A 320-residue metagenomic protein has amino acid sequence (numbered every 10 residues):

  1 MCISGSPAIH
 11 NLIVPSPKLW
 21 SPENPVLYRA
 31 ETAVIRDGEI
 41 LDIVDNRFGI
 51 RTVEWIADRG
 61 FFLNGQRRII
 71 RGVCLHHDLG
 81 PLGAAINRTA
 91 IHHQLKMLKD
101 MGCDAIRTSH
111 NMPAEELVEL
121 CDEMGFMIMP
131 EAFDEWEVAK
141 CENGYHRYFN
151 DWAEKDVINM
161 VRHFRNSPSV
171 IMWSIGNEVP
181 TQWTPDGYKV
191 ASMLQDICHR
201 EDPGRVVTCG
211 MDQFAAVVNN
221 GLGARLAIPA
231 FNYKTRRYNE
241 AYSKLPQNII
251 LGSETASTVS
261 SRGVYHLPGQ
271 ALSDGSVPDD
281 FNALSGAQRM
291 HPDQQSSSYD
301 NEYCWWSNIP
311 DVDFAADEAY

Functional and structural regions predicted by a protein language model:
M1-I128, D156, R162, N166 (+3 more regions): Secreted/periplasmic carbohydrate-active enzymes, especially glycoside hydrolases
K18, P22, C74-A90, M97 (+7 more regions): The substrate-binding groove and active-site-proximal loops of carbohydrate-active enzymes, especially glycoside
W55-R59, A114-V118, Y148-R162, F214-N219 (+1 more regions): Alpha-helical scaffolding within the catalytic cores of extracellular/periplasmic polymer-degrading hydrolases
R71-H76, M129-R147, A153, V157-R165 (+3 more regions): Aromatic- and acidic-residue-enriched carbohydrate-binding clefts of CAZyme catalytic domains
H77, P113-E116, E137, V179-Q182 (+3 more regions): Flexible loop/turn segments at secondary-structure boundaries
V118-M127, C141-E154, D186-K189, Y265-S276: Aromatic- and acidic-residue-enriched segments that line the glycan-binding/catalytic groove of carbohydrate-active
G125-A132, A227-Y233, I249-T255: Short hydrophobic/aromatic-enriched beta-strand-loop microsegments
I171-W173, K189-G210, G221-G223, R237-Y320: Substrate-binding clefts and catalytic carboxylate motifs of secreted carbohydrate-active enzymes
